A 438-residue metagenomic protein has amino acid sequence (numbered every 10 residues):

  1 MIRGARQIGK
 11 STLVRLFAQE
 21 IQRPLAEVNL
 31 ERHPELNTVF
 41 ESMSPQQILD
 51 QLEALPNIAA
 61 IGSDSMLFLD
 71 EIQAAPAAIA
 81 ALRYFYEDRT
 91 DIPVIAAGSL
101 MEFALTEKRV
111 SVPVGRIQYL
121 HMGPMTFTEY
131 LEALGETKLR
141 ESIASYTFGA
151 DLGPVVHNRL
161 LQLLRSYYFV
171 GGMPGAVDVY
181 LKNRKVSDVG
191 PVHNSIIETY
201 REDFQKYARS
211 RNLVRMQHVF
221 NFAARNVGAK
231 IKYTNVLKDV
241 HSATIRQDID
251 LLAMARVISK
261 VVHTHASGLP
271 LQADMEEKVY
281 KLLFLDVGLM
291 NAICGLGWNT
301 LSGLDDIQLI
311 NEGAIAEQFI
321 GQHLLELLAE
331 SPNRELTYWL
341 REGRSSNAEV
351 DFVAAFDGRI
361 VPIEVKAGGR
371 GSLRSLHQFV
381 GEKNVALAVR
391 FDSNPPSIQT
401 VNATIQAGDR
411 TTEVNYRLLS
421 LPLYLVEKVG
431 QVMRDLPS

Functional and structural regions predicted by a protein language model:
K10: Conserved lysine of the Walker
L13, F17: Hydrophobic positions on the alpha1 helix immediately C-terminal to the Walker A/P-loop
R32-S63: Short glycine-rich substrate-engagement loop in P-loop NTPases that contacts/grips substrate
F68, P93-S99, H121, Y130: Structural recognition of the conserved hydrophobic beta-strand(s) that form the central parallel beta-sheet of P-loop
E107-R225: Interdomain motor-coupling "hinge/lid" segment immediately C-terminal to the ATP-binding subdomain of NTP-driven enzymes
V177-E349, A354: Accessory nucleic acid-recognition modules appended to NTPase machines
I320, L324, V350-G369, A388: Conserved catalytic cores of phosphodiester-cleaving nucleases, focusing on short active-site segments
P396-S438: Domain-level recognition of nuclease-like catalytic cores that cleave nucleotide substrates
